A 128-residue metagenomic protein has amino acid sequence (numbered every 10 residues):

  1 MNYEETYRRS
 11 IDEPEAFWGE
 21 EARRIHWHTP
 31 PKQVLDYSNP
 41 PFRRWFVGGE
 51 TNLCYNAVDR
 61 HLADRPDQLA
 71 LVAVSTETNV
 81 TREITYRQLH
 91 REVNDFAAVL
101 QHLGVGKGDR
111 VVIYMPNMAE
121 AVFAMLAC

Functional and structural regions predicted by a protein language model:
E4-R9: Adenylate-forming
I11, A16-K32, G49-V72: A short N-terminal helical cap/helix-turn-helix that marks the beginning of AMP-binding/adenylate-forming
Q33-V34, F42: Terminal domain-initiation and capping elements
P40-P41, E50: Extended, polar/acidic
C54-Y55, L71-M125: Conserved AMP-binding/adenylate-forming core of the ANL superfamily
